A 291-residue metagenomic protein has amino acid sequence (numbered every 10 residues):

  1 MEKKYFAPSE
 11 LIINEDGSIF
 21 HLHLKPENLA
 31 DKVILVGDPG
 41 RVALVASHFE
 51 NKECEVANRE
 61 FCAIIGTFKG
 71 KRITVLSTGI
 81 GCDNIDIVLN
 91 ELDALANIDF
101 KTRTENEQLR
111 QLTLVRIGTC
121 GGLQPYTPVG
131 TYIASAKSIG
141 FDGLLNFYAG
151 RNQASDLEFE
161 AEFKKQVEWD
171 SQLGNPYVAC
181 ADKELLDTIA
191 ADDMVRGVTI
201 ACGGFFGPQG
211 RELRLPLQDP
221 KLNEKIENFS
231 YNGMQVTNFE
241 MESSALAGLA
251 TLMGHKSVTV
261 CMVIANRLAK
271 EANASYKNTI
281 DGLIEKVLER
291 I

Functional and structural regions predicted by a protein language model:
E2-Y177: Metabolite-binding pocket within alpha/beta catalytic cores that recognizes anionic/polar moieties
H21-N28, G203-F206, D281-R290: Intrinsically disordered, low-complexity segments enriched in small residues
F49-E53, D93-A96, F100, I189-D193 (+2 more regions): Structural signal for hydrophobic packing residues in well-ordered secondary-structure cores of soluble enzyme domains
G121, S138, I200-G207, A245 (+1 more regions): Glycine-rich beta-alpha junction loops
E158-Y231: Active-site rim beta-loop-alpha module in soluble metabolic enzymes
N223-G233, F239, S243-L249: A short, acidic, amphipathic alpha-helical segment used as a generic capping/interface helix at domain edges
S244-S275: Zn-dependent metallopeptidase/amidohydrolase metal-coordination segment
N266-I291: His/Asp/Glu-rich mid-to-C-terminal helical/loop segments that flank catalytic regions of hydrolases
